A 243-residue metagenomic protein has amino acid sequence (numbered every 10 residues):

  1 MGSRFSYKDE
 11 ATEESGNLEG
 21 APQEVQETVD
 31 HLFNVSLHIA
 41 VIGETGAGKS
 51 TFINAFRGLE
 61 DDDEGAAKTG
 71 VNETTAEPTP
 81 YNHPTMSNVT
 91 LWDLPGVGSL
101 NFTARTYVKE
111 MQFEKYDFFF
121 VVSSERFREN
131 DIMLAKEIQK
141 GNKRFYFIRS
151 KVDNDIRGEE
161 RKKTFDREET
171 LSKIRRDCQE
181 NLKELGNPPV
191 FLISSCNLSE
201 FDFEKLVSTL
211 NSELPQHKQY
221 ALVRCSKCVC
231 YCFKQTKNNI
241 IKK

Functional and structural regions predicted by a protein language model:
M1-L94, S99: Conserved G1/Walker A P-loop phosphate-binding module
E44, G70, E213-K243: Add "or lipid-surface remodeling" -> "...that mediate pore formation, membrane permeabilization, membrane fusion
E64, E125-F127, F145, R149: P-loop NTPase signaling cores
T69, T79, V89-T103, F147 (+3 more regions): AAA+ P-loop NTPase catalytic core and its hallmark functional loops
E73-T79, V89-Q139: Switch II of P-loop NTPase G domains
F119-S124, I148-S150, L192-I193: Conserved beta-strand segments of the P-loop GTPase G domain that flank and frequently precede/overlap
G141-R144, N187: A short helix->loop->beta-strand "cap" motif at the edges of active sites that frequently abuts
K151-L222: Canonical P-loop GTPase G-domain recognition
